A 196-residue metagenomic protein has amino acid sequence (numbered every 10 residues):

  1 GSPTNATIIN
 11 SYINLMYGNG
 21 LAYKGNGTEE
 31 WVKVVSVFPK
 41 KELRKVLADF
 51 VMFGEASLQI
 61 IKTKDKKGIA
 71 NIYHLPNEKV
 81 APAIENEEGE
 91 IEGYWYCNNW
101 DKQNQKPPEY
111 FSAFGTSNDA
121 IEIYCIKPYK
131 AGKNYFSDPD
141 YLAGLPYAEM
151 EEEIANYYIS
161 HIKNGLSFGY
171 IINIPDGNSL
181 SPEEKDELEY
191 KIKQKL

Functional and structural regions predicted by a protein language model:
G1-L196: Structured, contiguous alpha/beta core segments that scaffold functional sites
